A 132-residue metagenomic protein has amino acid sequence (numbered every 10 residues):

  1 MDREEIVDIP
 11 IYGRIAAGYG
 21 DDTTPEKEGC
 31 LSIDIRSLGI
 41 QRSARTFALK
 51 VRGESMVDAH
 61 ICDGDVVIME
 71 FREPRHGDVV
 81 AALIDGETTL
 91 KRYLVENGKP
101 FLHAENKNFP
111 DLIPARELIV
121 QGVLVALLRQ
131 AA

Functional and structural regions predicted by a protein language model:
M1-V57, E73-H76, E87-T89, V95-P100 (+3 more regions): Short, positionally conserved secondary-structure boundary motifs
A59-C62: A short glycine-leucine-enriched loop at secondary-structure breakpoints that most characteristically corresponds
G64-D65, D78: Structural motif
V66-V67, P100: Short beta-strand segments in beta-sandwich/barrel cores
A82-L83, N108-A115: Short aromatic-glycine motifs in intrinsically disordered, low-complexity regions
L102-A104: Short hydrophobic/aromatic-rich beta-strand segments that constitute the beta-sheet cores of beta-sandwich/beta-barrel
